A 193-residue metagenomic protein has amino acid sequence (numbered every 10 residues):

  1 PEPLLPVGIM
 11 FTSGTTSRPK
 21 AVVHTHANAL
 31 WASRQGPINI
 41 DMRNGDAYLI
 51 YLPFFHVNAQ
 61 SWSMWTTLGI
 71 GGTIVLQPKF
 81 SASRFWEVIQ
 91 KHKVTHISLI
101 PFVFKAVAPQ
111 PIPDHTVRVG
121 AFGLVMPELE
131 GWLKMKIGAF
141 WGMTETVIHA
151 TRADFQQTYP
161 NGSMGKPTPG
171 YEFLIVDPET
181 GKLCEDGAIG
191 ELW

Functional and structural regions predicted by a protein language model:
P1-F11, R18, D41-A47: Conserved pre-ATP/AMP-binding loop-to-beta segment of ANL
L4, N28, L52, F80-S81 (+1 more regions): Short beta->alpha linker loops
P6, T12-T15, Y48, F54 (+5 more regions): Conserved S/T- and glycine-rich ATP-binding loop of Class I adenylate-forming
V7-W31: Conserved AMP-binding A3 loop
K20, V75, C184-E185: Generic structural signal for well-ordered beta-strand positions
L30-A47, F55-H96, T168: Conserved AMP-binding/adenylation subdomain of ANL enzymes
K91-L99, F104-S163, T168-L174: Gly/Ser/Thr-rich phosphate-binding loop
L174-W193: Conserved beta-loop-beta connector loops within the AMP-binding
